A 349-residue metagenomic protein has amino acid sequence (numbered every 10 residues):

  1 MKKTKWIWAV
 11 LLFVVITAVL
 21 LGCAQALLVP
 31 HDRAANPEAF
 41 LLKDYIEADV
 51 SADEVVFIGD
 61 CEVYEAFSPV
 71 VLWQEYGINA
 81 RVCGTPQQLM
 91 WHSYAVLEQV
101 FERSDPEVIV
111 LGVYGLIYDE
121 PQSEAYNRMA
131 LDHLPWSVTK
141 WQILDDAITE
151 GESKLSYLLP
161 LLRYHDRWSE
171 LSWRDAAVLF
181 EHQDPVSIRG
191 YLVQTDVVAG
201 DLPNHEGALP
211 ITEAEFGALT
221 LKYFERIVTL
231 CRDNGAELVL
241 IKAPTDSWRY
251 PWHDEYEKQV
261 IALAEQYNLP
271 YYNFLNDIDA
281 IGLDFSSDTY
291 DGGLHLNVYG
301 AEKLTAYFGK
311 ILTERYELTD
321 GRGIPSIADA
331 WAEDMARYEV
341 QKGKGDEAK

Functional and structural regions predicted by a protein language model:
K5-A26: Hydrophobic membrane-insertion alpha-helices, especially the h-region of bacterial N-terminal signal peptides
L28-A48: Alpha-helical transmembrane signal-anchor/signal-peptide segments
I58, E62-A147: Membrane-embedded segments
F67, V71, H92-A95, Q142-I143 (+7 more regions): Extracytoplasmic/secreted proteins, especially bacterial periplasmic and envelope-associated proteins
A80-P86, T212-F216, G293: Acidic/histidine-rich helix-loop elements that form or flank divalent-metal/phosphate-binding sites at the catalytic
V108-E120, L179-A280: Conserved, well-ordered alpha-helix/loop/beta-strand core segments that scaffold catalytic motifs
Y126-N234, R322-K349: Secreted/periplasmic serine-hydrolase-like ester/acetyl group-modifying domain
D254-K349: C-terminal regions of proteins
